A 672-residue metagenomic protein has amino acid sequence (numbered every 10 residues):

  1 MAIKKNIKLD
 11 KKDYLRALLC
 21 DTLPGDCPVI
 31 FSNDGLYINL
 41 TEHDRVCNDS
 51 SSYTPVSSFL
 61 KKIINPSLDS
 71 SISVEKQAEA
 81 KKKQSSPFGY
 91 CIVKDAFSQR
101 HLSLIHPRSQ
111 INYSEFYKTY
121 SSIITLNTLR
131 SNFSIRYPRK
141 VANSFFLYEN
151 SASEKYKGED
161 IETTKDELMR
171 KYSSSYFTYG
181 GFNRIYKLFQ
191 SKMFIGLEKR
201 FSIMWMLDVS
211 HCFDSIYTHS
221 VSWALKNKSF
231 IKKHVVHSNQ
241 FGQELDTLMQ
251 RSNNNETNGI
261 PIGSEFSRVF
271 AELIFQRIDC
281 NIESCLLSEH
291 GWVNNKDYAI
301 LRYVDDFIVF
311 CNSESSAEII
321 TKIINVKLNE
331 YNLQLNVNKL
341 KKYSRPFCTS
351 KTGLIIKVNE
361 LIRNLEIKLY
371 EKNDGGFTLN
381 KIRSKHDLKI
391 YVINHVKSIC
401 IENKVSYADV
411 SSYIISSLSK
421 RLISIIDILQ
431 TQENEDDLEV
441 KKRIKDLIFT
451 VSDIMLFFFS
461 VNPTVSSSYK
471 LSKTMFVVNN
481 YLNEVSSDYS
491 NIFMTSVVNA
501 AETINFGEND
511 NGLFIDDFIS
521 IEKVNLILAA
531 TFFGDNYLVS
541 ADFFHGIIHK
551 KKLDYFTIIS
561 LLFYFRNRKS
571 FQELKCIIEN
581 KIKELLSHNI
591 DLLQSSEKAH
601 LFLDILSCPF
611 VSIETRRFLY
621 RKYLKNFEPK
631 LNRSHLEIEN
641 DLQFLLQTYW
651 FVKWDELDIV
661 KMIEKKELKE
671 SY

Functional and structural regions predicted by a protein language model:
M1-I262, S671-Y672: Conserved two-metal-ion catalytic palm core of "right-hand" nucleic acid polymerases, unifying RNA-dependent RNA
S134-V141, K228-H234, S238, G242 (+8 more regions): Short, surface-exposed, charged/polar-biased interaction segments
L147-E162, N254-T257, P261-I262, F310-N325 (+2 more regions): Short, Lys/Arg-enriched charge-dense amphipathic segments
G196-V304, F310-E318, E371-N640, Q647-Y672: Conserved polymerase palm-domain catalytic core
E314-N394: Polymerase palm active-site segment centered on the conserved acidic dipeptide of motif C
